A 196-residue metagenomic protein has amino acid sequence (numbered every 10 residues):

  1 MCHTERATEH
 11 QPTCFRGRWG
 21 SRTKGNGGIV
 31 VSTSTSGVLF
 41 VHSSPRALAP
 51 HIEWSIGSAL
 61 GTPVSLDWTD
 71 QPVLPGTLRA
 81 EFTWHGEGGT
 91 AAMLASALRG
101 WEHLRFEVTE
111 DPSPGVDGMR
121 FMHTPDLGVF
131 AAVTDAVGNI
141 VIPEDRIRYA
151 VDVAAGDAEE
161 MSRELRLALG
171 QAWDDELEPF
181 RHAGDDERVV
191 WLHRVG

Functional and structural regions predicted by a protein language model:
C14, G25-S34, S44-L60, L66-T77 (+1 more regions): Long, contiguous binding/interaction regions
